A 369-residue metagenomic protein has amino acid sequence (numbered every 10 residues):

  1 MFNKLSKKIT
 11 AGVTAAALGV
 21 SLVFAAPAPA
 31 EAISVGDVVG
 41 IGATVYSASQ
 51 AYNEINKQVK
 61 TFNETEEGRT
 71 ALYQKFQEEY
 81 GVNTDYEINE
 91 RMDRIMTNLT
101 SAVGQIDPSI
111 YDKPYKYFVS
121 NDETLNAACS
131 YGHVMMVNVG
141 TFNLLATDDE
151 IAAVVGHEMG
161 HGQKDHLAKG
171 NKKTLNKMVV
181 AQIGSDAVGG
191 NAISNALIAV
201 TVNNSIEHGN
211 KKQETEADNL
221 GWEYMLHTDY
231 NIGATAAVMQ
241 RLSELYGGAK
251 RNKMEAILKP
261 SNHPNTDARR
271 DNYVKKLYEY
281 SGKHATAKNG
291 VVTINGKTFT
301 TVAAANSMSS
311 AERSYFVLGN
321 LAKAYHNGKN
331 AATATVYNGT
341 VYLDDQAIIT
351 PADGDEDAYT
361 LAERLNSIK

Functional and structural regions predicted by a protein language model:
F2-A16: Bacterial N-terminal signal peptides that target proteins for export
G19-P29: C-terminal segment of classical bacterial N-terminal signal peptides
A32-K75, Q105-I110, S120, K212-N330 (+3 more regions): C-terminal capping/extension segments of zinc metalloprotease domains
I33-N176, T228, G248-K253: Peri-catalytic and regulatory segments of divalent metal-dependent proteins
M135, A153-G156, G160-G162, A192-N210: Catalytic-site beta-strand/loop segments enriched in glycine and acidic/polar residues
I151, P351-N366: Extended, hydrophilic extramembrane loops/domains of integral membrane proteins
H166-V200: Post-HEXXH active-site segment of zinc metalloproteases
T333-A352: Short glycine/threonine-rich beta-strand-turn micro-motifs
